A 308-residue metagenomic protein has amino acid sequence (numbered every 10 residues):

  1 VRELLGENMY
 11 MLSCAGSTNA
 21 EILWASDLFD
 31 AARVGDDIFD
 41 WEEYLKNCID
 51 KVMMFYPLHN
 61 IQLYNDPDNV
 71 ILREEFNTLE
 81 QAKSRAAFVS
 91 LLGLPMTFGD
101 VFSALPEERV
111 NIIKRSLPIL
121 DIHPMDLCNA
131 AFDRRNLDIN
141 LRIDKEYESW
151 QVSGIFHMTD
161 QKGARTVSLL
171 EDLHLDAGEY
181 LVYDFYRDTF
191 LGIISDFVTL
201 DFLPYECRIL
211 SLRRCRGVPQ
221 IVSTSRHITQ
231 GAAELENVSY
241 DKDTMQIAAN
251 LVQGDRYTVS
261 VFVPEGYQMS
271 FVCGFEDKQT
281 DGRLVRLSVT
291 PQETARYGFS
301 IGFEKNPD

Functional and structural regions predicted by a protein language model:
R2-E107, F132: Glycan-recognition surfaces
T18, N77, M96, S103 (+4 more regions): Short, glycine-/Ser/Thr-/acidic-enriched flexible segments
L63, E80-S84, P106, E146 (+3 more regions): Active-site-proximal structural scaffolding
A86, G93-A130, P204-T224: Aromatic- and carboxylate-lined catalytic core of secreted/periplasmic carbohydrate-active enzymes
V89-L92, T97, F132-D176, S211-R213 (+1 more regions): Carbohydrate-binding surface patches
E171-R187, V261-F275: Solvent-exposed beta-hairpin/edge-strand motifs
I194-A232, D281-D308: C-terminal beta-strand-rich structural cap/linker in extracellular carbohydrate-active enzymes
D241-C273, D281-K305: Conserved, compact domain cores that house catalytic/ligand-binding motifs in diverse enzymes and effector modules
